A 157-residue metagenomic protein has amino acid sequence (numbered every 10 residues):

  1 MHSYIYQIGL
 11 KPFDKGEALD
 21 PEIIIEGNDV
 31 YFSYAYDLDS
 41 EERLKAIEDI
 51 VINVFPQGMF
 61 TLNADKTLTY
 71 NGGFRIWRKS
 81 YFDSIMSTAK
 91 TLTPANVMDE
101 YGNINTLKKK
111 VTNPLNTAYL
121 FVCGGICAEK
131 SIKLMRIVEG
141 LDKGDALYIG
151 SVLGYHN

Functional and structural regions predicted by a protein language model:
M1, N116-N157: Acidic, proline/glycine-rich low-complexity IDRs
M1-Y34, L147-N157: Short, extreme N-terminal segment that most often corresponds to the first beta-strand
Y6, F13, I24, F55 (+7 more regions): Generic detector of intrinsically disordered, low-complexity, polar/charged segments
I24-G124: Low-complexity, serine/threonine/proline-enriched polar segments
